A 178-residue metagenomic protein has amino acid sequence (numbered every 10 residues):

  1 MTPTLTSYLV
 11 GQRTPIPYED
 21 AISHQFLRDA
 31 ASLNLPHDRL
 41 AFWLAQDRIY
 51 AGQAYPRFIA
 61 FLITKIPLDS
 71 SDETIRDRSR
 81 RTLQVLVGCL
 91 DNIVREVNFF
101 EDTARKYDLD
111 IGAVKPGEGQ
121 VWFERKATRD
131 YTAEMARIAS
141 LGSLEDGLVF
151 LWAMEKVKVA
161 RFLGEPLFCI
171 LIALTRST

Functional and structural regions predicted by a protein language model:
M1-L27, W122-F123: Acidic, low-complexity proline/glycine-rich segments
T2, T6, S32, L171-S177: Intrinsically disordered, low-complexity regions
T4-R13, A30, P36, F150-L151 (+1 more regions): Long, non-globular segments of proteins
Y8-L9, I59, S177-T178: Generic preference for hydrophobic/aromatic residues in regular secondary structure cores
V10-Q12, F42-Q46, P116-V121, G147: A ubiquitous short alpha-helical element
I16-D20, L35-I66, N92, V149-A160: Alpha-helical bundle segments that constitute or directly flank the non-heme di-iron/ferroxidase center
Q25-D38, Y55-Q84, A139: Helix-loop segments that flank and shape redox-cofactor active sites
T74-T178: Active-site-proximal alpha-helical scaffolds that flank and shape metal-associated catalytic sites
